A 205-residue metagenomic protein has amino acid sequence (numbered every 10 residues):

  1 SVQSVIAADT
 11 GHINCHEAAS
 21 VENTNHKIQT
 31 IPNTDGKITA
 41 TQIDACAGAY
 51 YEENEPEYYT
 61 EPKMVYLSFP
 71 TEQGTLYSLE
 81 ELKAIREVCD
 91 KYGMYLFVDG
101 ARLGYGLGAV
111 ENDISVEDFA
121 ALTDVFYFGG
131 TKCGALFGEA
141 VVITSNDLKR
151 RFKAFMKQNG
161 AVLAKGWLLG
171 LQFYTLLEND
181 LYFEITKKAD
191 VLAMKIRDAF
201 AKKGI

Functional and structural regions predicted by a protein language model:
S1-I205: Conserved PLP-enzyme active-site core in the AAT-like
